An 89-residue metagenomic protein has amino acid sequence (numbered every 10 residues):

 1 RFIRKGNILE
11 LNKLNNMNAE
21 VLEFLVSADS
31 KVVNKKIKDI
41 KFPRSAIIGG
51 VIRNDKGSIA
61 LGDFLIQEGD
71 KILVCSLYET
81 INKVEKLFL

Functional and structural regions predicted by a protein language model:
R1-A28: Flexible, Lys/Arg-rich cytosolic regulatory linkers and terminal tails that connect or flank
L22-L89: Cytosolic Rossmann-like ligand/nucleotide-binding regulatory domains
